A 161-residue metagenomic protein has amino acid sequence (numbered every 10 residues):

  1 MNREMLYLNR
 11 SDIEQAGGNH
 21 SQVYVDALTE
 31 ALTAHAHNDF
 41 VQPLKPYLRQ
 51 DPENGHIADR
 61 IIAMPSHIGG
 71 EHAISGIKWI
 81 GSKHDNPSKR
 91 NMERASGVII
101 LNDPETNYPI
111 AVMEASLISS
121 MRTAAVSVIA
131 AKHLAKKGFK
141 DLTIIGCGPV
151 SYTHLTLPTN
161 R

Functional and structural regions predicted by a protein language model:
M1-S120, V128, A135-G138: N-terminal ligand-binding/catalytic initiation module
V126-S127, S151-Y152: Active-site glycine-rich loop that binds ribose-phosphate moieties when present
C147-G148: Glycine-rich Rossmann-fold phosphate-binding loop(s) that bind the pyrophosphate of adenine dinucleotide cofactors
T153-T159: Conserved small/polar residues in nucleotide/adenosyl-binding loops
